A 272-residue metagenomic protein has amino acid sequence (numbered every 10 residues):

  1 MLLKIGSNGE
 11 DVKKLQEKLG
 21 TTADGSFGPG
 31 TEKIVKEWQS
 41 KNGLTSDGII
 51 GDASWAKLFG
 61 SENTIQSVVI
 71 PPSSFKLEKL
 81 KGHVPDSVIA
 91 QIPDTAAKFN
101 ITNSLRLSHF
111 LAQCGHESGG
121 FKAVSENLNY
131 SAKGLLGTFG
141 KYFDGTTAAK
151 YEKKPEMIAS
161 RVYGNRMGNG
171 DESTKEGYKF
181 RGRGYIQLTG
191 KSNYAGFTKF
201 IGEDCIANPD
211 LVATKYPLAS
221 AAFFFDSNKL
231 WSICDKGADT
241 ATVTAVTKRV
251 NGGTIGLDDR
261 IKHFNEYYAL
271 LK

Functional and structural regions predicted by a protein language model:
L2-K13, E17-S61: Short acidic, glycine/serine/threonine-rich helix-capping segments at coil-helix boundaries
L3, S61-K98: N-terminal export signals and maturation junctions of secreted/periplasmic proteins
P29-N42, C114-E117, D235-G256: Acidic helix/loop microenvironments that form the catalytic cleft of cell-wall polysaccharide enzymes
K41-D47, N63-I65, H116-E126, N169 (+2 more regions): Secretory-pathway/luminal and periplasmic proteins that interact with or process carbohydrate-rich
S46, N100-F110, K122-N127, S232-A245: Surface-exposed patches in mature extracellular/periplasmic domains of secreted proteins
I70-V84, G115-F224: Peptidoglycan-targeting cell-wall enzymes and recognition modules
G202-I255: An amphipathic alpha-helical core segment
K248, G252-K272: Extracellular low-complexity, O-glycosylation-prone Ser/Thr/Pro/Gly-rich "stalks" and linkers flanking catalytic
